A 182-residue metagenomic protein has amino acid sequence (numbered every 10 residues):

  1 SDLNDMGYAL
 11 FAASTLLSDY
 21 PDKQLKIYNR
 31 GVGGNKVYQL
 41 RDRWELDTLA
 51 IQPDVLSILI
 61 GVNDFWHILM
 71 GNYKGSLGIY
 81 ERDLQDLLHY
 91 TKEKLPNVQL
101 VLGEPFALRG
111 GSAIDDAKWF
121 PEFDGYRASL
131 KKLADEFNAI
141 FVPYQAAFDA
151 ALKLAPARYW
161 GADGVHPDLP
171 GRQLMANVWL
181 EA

Functional and structural regions predicted by a protein language model:
S1-L3: Short glycine-rich His-centered loop
M6, L10-K26, N35-A182: Alpha-helical cap/lid subdomain in secreted, periplasmic, or secretory-pathway luminal O-acyl-processing enzymes
G31-G33: Acidic helix-start/capping segments at beta-turn-to-alpha-helix junctions
